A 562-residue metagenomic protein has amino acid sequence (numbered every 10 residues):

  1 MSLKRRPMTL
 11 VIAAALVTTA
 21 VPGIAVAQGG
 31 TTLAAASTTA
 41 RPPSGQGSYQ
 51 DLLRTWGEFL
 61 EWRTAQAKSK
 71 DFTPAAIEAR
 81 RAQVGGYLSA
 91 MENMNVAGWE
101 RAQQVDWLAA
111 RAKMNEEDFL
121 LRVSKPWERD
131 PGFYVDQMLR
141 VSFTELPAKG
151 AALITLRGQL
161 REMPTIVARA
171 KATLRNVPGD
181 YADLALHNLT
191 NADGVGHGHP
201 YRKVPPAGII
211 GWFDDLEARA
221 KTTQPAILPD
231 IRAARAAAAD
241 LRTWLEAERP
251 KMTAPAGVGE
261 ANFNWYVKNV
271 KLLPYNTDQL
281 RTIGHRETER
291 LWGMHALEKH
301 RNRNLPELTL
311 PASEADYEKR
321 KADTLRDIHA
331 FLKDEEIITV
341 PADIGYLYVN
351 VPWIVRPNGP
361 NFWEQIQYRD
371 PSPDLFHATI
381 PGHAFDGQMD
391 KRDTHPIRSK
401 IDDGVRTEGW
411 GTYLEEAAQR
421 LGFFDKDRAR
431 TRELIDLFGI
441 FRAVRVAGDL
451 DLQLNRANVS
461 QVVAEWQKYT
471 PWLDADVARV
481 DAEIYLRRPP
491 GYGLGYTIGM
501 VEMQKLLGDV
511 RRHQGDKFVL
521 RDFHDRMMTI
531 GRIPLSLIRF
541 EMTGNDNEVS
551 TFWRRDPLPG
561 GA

Functional and structural regions predicted by a protein language model:
M1-K4: N-terminal secretory signal peptides that target proteins for export/translocation
R6-P7, G29: Positively charged, low-complexity intrinsically disordered regions
M8-I12, L16: N-terminal export leaders
V17-V26: C-terminal segment of classical bacterial N-terminal signal peptides
Q28-A562: N-terminal maturation segment of proteins
